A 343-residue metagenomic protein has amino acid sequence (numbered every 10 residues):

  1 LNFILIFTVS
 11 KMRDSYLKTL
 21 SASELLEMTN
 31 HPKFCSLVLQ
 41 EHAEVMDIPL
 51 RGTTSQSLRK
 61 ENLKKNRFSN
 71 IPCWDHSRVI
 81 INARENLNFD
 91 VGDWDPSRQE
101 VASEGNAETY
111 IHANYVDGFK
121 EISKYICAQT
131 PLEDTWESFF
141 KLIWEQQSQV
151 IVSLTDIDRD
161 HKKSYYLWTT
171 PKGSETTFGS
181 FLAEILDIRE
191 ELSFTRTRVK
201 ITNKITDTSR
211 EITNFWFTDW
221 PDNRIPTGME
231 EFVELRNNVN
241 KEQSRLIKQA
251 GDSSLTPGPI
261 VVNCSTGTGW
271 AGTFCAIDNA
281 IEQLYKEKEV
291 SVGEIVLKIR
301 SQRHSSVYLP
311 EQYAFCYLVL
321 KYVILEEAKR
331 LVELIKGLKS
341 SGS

Functional and structural regions predicted by a protein language model:
L1-S343: Cys-based phosphatases of the PTP/DUSP/CDC25 superfamily and their flanking regulatory architecture
